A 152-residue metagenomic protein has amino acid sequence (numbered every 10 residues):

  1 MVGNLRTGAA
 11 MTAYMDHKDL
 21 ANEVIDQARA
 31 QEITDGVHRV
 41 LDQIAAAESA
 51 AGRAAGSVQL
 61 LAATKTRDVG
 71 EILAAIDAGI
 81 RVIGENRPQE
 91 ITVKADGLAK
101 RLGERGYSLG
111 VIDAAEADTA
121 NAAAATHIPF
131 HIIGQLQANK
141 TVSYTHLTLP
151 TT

Functional and structural regions predicted by a protein language model:
L5-G8, T12-Q43, A47-A51: Charged, compositionally biased N-terminal leader segments and the immediate start of the first structured element
R39, S143-T145: Generic detector of isolated residues embedded in canonical secondary-structure elements
A46, T151-T152: A very general structural signal that marks isolated residues within well-ordered alpha-helical segments
A50-G52, S57-S143: N-terminal active-site wall of soluble small-molecule enzyme domains
T145-T151: Conserved small/polar residues in nucleotide/adenosyl-binding loops
